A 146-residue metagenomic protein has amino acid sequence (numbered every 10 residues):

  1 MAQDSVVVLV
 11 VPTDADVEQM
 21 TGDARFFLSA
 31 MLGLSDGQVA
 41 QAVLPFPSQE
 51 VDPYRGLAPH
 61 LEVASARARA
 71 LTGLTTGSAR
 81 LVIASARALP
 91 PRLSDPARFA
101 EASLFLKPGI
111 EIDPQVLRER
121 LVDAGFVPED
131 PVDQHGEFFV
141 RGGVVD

Functional and structural regions predicted by a protein language model:
M1-D146: ASCE RecA-like P-loop NTPase motor cores that couple ATP hydrolysis to mechanical translocation on nucleic acids
